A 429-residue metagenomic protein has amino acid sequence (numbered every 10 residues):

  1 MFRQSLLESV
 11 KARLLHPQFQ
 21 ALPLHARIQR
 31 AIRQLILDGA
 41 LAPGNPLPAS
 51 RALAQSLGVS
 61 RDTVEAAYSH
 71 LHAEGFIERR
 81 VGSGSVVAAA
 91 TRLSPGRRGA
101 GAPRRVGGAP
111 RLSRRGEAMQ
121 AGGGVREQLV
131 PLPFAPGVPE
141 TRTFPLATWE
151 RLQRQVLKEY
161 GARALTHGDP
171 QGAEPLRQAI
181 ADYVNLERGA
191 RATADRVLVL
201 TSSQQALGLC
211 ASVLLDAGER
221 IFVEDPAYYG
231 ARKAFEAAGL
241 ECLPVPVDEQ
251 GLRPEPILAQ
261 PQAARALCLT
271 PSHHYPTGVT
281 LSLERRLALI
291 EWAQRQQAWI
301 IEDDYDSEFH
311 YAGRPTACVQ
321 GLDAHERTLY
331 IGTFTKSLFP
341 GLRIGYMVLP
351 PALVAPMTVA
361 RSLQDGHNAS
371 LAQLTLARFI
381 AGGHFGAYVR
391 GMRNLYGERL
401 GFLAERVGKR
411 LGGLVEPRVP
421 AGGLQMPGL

Functional and structural regions predicted by a protein language model:
M1-V156, A352, T358, S362-A369 (+3 more regions): N-terminal basic, amphipathic alpha-helical segments
A40, G75, G239, D304 (+1 more regions): Conserved functional loop/turn residues at catalytic and ligand-binding sites
P48, F235, I257, T328 (+5 more regions): Domain-scale detector for complete catalytic domains at protein termini or as standalone homologs
P139, P271-Y275, K336: Short glycine-rich anion-binding loops that position phosphate/pyrophosphate groups of nucleotides and phosphorylated
Q153-Q297, E308-H325, L329, Y396: Conserved core of the PLP fold type I
L322-P356, N368-L371: Active-site PLP attachment segment
